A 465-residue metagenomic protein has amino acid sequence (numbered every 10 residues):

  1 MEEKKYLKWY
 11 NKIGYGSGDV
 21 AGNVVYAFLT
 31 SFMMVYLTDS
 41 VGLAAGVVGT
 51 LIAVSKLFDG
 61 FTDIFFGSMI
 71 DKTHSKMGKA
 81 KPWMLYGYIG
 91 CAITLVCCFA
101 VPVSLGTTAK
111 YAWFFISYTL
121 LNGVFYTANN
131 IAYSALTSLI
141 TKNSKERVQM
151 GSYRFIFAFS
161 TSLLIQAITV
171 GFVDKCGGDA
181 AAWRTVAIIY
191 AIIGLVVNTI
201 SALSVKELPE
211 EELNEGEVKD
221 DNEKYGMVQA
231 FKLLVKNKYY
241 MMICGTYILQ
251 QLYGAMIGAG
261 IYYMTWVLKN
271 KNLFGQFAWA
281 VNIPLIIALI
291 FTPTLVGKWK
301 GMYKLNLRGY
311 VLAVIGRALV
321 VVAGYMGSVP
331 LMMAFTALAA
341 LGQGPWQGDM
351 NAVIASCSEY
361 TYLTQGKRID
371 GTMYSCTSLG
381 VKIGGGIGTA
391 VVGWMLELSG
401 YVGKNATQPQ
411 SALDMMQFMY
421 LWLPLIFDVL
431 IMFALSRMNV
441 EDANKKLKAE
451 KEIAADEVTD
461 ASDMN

Functional and structural regions predicted by a protein language model:
E2-N465: Membrane-embedded alpha-helical bundles of multi-pass transporters/translocases, especially carrier/permease families
